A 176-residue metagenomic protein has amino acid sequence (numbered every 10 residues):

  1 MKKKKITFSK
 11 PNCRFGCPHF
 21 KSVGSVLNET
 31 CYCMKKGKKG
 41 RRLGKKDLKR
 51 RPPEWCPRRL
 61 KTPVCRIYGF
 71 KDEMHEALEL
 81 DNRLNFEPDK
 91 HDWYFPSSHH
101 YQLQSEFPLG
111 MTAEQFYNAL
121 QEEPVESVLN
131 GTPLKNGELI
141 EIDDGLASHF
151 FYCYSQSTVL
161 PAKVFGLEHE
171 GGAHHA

Functional and structural regions predicted by a protein language model:
M1-K61: Cysteine-centered metal-binding/redox modules
F20-L27, M34-K38, Y68-M74, I140-A147: Short, flexible beta-strand-to-coil junctions
C31, C65, F151: A broad, low-specificity signal marking well-ordered, structured residues that form hydrophobic/aromatic
K36-K49, D72-E79, S148-F151: Short, surface-exposed beta-strand/loop "edge" segments at domain boundaries and coil↔beta transitions
G44-L60, N130-G171: Short, compact, well-ordered microdomains
K61-L109: Extended boundary segments
P88-D144: Short, conserved turn/kink motifs that form compact alpha/beta structural patches or helix kinks used as
